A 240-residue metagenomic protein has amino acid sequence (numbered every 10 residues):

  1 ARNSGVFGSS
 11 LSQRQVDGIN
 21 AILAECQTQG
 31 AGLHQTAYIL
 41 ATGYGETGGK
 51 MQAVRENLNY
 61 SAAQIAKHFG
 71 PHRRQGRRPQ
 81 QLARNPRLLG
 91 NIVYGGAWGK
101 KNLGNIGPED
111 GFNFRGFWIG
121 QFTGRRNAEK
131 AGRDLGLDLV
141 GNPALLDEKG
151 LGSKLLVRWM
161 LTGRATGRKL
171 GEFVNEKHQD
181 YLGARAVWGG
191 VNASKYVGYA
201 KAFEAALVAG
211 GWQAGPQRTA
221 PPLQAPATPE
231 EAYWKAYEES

Functional and structural regions predicted by a protein language model:
A1-A21, I39-M160: Peptidoglycan-targeting cell-wall enzymes and recognition modules
A1-A37, K67-L88, N175-L182, A193-S240: Extracellular cell-wall/glycan-interacting regions and their flexible linkers
G43-T47, G171-A193: Acidic helix/loop microenvironments that form the catalytic cleft of cell-wall polysaccharide enzymes
G45-E56, A165-G167, V191-V197: Secretory-pathway/luminal and periplasmic proteins that interact with or process carbohydrate-rich
I119, G167, R185: A residue-level signal for beta-strand positions that form part of recognition/binding surfaces within mature
R126, M160-R164, W188, L207 (+1 more regions): Short, well-ordered alpha-helical segments in soluble proteins
G152-E176: GST-like fold's C-terminal all-alpha helical module
